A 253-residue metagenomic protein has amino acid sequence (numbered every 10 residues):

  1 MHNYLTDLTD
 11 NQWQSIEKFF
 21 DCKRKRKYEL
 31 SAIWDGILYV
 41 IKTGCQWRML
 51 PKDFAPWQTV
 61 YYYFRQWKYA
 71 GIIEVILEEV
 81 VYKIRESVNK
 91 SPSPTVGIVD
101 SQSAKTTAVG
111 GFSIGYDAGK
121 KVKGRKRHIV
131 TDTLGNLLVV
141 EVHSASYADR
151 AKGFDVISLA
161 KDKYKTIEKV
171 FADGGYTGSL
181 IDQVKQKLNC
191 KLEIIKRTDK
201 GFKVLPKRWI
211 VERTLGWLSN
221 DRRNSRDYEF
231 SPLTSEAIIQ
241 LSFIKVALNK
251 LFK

Functional and structural regions predicted by a protein language model:
M1-K253: Short alpha-helical elements
